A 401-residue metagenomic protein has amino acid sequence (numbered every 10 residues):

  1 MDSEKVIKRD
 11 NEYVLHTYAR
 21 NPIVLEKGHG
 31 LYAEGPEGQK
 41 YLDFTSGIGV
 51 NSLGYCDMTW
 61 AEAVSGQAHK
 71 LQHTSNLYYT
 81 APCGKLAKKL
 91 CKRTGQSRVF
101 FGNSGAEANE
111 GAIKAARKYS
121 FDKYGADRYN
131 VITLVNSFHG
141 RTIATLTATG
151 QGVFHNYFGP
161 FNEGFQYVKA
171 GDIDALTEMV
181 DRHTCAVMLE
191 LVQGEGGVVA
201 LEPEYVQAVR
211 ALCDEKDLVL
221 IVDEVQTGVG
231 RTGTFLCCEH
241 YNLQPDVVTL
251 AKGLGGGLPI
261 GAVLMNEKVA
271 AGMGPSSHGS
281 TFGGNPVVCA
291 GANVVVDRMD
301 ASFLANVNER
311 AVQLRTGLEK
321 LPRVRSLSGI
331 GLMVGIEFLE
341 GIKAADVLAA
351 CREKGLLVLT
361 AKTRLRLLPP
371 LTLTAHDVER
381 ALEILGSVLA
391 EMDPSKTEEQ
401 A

Functional and structural regions predicted by a protein language model:
M1-A401: Conserved N-terminal phosphate-binding loop of PLP-dependent enzymes in the Aspartate aminotransferase
